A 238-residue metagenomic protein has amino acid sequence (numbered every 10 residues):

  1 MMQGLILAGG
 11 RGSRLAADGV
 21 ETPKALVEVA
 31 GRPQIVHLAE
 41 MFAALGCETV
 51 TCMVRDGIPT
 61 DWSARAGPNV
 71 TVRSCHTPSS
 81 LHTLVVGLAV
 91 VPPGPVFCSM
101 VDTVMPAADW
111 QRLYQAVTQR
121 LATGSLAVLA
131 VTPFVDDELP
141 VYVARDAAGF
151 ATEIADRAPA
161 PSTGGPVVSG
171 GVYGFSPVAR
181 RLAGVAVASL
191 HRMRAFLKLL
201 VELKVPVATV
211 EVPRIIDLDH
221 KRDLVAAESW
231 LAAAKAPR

Functional and structural regions predicted by a protein language model:
M1-D61, Q111-Q115: N-terminal glycine-rich phosphate-binding loop and ensuing alpha1 helix
Q3, E48-V50, P95, L126-A127 (+1 more regions): Residues at the starts of beta-strands that form the adenosine-phosphate
L5-L7, M53, S99, A130 (+1 more regions): Short hydrophobic segments within beta-strands
G10, D102, H220: Active-site glycine-centered loops adjacent to acidic/histidine catalytic or metal-binding residues that shape
E28, V90, A144, G174-S176 (+1 more regions): Short, well-ordered beta-strand micro-motif
P59-A147: Conserved beta-loop-beta/alpha segment of the NTase-like Rossmann-fold superfamily that binds/positions NTPs
Q111, F150-R238: Catalytic-core segments of class I nucleotidyltransferases/pyrophosphorylases that form NMP-activated intermediates
